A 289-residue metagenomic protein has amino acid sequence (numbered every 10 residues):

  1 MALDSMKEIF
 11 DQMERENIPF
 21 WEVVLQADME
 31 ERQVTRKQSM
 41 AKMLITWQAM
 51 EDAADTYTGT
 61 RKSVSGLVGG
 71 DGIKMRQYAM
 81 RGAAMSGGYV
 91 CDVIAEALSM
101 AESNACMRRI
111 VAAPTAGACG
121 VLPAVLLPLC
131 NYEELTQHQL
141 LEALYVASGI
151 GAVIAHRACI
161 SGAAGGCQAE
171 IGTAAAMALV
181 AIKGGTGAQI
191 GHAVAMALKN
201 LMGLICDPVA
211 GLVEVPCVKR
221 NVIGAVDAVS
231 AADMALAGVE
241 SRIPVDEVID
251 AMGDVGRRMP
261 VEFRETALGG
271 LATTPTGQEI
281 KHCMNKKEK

Functional and structural regions predicted by a protein language model:
M1-R108, Y132, G238, V245-K289: Generic N-terminal targeting/processing segments that precede catalytic cores or assembly contacts
M85, A112-C119, N131, T136 (+2 more regions): Glycine- and small hydrophobic-enriched segments that form the cores of compact globular domains
G87-N104, H138-A158, K199-P208, A267: Acidic-glycine-rich active-site phosphate/pyrophosphate-binding loop
M107-I110, I160-G166, V215: Active-site-adjacent structural elements in folded domains
M107-V125, A169-A174: Conserved phosphate/anionic-ligand binding catalytic regions in large, soluble enzymes, centered on
P123-E134, L179-G184: Alpha-helical support elements that line or immediately flank enzyme active sites and cofactor-binding pockets
A155-Q168, A174-A175, K183: N-terminal glycine-/lysine-enriched basic segments
I182-K289: Functionally critical mobile loop/hinge segments
